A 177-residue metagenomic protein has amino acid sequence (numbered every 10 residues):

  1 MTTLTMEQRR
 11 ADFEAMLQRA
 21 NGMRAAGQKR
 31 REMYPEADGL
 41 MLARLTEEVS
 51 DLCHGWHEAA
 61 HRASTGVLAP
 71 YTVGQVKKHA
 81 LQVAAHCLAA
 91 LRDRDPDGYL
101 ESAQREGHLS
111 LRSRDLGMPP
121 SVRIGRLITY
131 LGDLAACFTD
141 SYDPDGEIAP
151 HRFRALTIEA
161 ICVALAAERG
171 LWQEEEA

Functional and structural regions predicted by a protein language model:
M1-A177: Flexible "arm" and connector segments at domain edges
